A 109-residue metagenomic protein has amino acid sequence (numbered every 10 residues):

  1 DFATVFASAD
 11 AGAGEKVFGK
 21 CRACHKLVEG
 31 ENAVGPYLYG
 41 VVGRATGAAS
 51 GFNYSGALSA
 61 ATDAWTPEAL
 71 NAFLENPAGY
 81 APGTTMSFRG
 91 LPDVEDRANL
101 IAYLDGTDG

Functional and structural regions predicted by a protein language model:
D1-V17: Electrostatic cytochrome c docking/interface patches
A11-E15, K26-P67, T85-G90: Gly/Gly-Pro-rich "capping" loops immediately C-terminal to redox-active cysteine motifs in periplasmic/lumenal
G14, F18-V28, L100-L104: The canonical Cys-X-X-Cys-His
A23, V34, D96: Short phosphate-engaging motifs
T66-G109: C-terminal capping alpha-helices of c-type cytochrome domains
